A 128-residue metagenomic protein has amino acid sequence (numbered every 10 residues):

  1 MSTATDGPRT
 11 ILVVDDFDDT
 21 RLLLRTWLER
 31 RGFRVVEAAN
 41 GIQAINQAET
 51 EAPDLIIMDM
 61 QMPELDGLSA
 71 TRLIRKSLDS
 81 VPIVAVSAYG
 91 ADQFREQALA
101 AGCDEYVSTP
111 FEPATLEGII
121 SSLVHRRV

Functional and structural regions predicted by a protein language model:
M1-L12, A114-V128: Non-catalytic signal-transmission and effector/linker regions of two-component phosphorelay proteins
L22-R30: Charged docking surfaces used in two-component/phosphorelay signaling
A39-Q43, L65-A70: Acidic catalytic/metal-coordinating carboxylates
N46, L68-D79: Short amphipathic alpha-helix used as the core "switch/output" element in two-component signaling
E51-I57: Active-site beta3 strand of CheY-like receiver
M62: Receiver (REC) domain active-site loop signature in two-component systems and cognate sites in sensor histidine kinases
S69, G90-V107, G118: Alpha4 helix (beta4-alpha4-beta5 surface) of REC/receiver domains from two-component response regulators
